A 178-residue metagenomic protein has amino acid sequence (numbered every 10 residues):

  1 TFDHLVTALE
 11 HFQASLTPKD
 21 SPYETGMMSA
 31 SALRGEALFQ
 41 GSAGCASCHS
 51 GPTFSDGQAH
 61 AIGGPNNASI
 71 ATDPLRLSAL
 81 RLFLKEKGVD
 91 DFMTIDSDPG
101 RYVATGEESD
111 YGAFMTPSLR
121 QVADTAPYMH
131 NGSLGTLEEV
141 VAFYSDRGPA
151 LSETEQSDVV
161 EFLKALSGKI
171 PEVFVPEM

Functional and structural regions predicted by a protein language model:
T1-L33, A37: Extracytoplasmic redox metalloprotein regions
L5, S31-R34, G44, E155 (+1 more regions): Stable alpha-helical elements in mature extracytoplasmic
V6, E138-V141, V160: An amphipathic alpha-helix signature
A8-S15, A37-S50, F162-A165: Alpha-helical scaffold segments in carbohydrate-active enzymes
P22-S133, E139-A142, P149, E172-M178: Short glycine/threonine-rich turn/loop motifs
S42-G44, T136, Q156-S157, L166: Loop/turn elements at helix/coil->beta-strand transitions in domains of secreted/extracellular proteins
D158-M178: A cross-kingdom marker for long, charged
